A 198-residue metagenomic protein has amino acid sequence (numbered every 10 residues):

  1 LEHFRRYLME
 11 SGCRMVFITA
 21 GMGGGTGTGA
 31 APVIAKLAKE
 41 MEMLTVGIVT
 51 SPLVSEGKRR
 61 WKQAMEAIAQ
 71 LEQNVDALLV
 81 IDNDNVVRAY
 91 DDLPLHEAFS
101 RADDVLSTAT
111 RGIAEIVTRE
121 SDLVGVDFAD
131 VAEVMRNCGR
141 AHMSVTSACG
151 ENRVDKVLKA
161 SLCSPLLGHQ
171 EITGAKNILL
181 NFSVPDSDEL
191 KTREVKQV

Functional and structural regions predicted by a protein language model:
L1-V198: Tubulin/FtsZ superfamily GTPase core signature
